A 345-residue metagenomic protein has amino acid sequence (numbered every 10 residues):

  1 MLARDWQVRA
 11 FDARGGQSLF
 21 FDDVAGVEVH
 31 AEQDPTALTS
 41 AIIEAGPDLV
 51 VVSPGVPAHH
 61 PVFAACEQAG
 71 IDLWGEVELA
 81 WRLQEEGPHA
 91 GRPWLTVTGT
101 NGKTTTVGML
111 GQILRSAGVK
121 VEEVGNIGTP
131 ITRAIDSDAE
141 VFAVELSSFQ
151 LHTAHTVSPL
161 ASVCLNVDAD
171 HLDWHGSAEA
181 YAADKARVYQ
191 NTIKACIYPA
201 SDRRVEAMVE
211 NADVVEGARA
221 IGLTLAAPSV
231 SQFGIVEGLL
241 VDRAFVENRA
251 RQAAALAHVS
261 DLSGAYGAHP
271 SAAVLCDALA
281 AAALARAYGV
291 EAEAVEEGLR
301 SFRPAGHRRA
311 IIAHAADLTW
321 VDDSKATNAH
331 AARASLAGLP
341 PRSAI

Functional and structural regions predicted by a protein language model:
M1, V50, V97, N126 (+7 more regions): Residue-level signal for inorganic ion chemistry
M1-L79: N-terminal leader/targeting and accessory segments in enzymes
L2-A3, E67, G111, R115 (+2 more regions): Surface-exposed amphipathic alpha-helices with a cationic face
R4, L262-I345: Nucleotide phosphate-binding/pyrophosphate-handling subdomain across enzymes that bind or process nucleotide phosphates
Q7, E28, D72, K120 (+2 more regions): Conserved beta-strand segments of alpha/beta enzyme cores
V8-A13, I197-A200, I345: Short internal beta-strands
P35-T36, S40-I43, D138-W174, V209-G264 (+3 more regions): Extended acidic/charged loop-beta regions that coordinate divalent cations and stabilize anionic phosphate/carboxylate
T39-I42, P54-R219: Phosphate-binding loop of NTP-binding sites
